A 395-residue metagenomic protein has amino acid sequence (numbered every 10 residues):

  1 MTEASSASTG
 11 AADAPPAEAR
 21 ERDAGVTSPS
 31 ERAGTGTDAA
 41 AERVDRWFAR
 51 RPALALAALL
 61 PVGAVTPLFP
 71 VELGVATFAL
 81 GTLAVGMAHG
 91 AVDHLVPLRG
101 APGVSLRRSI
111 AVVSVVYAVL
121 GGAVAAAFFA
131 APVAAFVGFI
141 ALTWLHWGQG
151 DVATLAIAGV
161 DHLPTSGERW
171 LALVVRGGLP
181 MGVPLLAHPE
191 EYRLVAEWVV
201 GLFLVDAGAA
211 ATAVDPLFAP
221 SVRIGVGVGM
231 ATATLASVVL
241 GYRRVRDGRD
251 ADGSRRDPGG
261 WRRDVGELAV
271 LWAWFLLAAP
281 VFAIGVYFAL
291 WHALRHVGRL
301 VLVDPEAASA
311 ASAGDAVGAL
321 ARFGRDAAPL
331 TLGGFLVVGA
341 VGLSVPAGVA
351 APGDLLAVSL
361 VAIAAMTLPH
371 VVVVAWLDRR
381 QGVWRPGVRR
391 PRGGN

Functional and structural regions predicted by a protein language model:
M1-L54, L155-W170, Y242-R262, V301-P329 (+1 more regions): Haloarchaeal acidic low-complexity proteome signature biased toward cell-envelope/secretome components but also
A58-A64, V115-A125, V265-A273: Hydrophobic, membrane-inserted alpha-helices
V62-A76, A347-A350: Short, hydrophobic transmembrane alpha-helix segments
P67-V75, A126-F136, F275-G285: Transmembrane helix interruption/hinge and helix-loop junction motifs
L83-G90, I140-V152, L290-L300, M366-P369: Alpha-helical transmembrane segments and their membrane-interface exit regions
G122-L186, E197-G201: Membrane-interface helix-loop-helix junctions at boundaries between adjacent transmembrane segments
L163-V239: Long hydrophobic alpha-helical segments that form multi-pass transmembrane helix bundles in integral membrane proteins
R249-D250, D257-L300: Membrane-water interface signatures at transmembrane helix termini and the short loops that connect adjacent helices
